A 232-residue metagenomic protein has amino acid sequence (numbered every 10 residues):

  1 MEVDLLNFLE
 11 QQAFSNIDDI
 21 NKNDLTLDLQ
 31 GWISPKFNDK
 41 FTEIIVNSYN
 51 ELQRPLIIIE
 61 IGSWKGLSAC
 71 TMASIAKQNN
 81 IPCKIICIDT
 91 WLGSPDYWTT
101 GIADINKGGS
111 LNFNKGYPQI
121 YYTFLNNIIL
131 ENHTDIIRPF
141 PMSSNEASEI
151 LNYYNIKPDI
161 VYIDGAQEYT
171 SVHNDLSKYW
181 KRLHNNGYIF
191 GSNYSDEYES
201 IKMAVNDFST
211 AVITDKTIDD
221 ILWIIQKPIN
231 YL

Functional and structural regions predicted by a protein language model:
M1-L232: A short alpha-helical cap/connector motif
